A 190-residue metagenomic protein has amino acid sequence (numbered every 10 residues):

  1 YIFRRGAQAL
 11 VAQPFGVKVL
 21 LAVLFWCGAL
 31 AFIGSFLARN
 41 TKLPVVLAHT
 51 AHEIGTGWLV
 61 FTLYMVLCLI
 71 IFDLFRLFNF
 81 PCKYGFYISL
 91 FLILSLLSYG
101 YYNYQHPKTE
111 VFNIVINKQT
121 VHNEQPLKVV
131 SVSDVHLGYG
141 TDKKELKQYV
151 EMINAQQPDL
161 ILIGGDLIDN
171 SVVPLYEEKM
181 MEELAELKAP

Functional and structural regions predicted by a protein language model:
Y1-Q105: Non-catalytic terminal accessory segments
L37-P44, T62-L77, V111, D134 (+4 more regions): Generic hydrophobic segment detector
A48-V60, K147-P190: Core catalytic region of metal-dependent phosphoesterases/phosphodiesterases, especially metallo-beta-lactamase-like
Y102-G164, N170-L175: Membrane-interface segments at or immediately adjacent to transmembrane helices that form the boundary between
